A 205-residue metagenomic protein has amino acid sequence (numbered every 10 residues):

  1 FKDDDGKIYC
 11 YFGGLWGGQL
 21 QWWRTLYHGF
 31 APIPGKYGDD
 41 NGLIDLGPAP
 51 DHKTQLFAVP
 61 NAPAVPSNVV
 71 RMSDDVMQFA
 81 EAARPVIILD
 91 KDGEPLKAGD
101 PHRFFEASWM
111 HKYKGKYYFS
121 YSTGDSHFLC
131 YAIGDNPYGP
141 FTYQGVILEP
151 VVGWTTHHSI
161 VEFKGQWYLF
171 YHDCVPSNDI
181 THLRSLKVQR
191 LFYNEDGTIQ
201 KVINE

Functional and structural regions predicted by a protein language model:
F1-E205: Carbohydrate-active catalytic/glycan-binding domains of CAZyme proteins, especially the secreted or lumenal ectodomains
